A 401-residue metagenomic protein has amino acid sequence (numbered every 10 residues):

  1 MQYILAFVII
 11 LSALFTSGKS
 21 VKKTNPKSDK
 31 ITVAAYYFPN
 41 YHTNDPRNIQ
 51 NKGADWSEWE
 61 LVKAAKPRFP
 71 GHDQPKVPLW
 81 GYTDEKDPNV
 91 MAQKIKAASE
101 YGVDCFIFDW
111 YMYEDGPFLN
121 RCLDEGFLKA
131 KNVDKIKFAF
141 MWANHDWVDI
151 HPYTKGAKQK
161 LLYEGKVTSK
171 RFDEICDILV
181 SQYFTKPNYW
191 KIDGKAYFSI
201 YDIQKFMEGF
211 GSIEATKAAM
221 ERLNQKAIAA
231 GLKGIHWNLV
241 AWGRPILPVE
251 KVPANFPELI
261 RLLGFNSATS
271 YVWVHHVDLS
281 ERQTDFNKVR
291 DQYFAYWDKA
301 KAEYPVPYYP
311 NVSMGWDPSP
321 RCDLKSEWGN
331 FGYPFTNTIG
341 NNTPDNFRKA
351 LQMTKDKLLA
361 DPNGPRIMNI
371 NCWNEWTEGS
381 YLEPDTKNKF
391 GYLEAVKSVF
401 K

Functional and structural regions predicted by a protein language model:
M1-T24: Bacterial Sec-dependent N-terminal signal peptides
K23-K401: Glycan-processing catalytic domains of CAZymes
